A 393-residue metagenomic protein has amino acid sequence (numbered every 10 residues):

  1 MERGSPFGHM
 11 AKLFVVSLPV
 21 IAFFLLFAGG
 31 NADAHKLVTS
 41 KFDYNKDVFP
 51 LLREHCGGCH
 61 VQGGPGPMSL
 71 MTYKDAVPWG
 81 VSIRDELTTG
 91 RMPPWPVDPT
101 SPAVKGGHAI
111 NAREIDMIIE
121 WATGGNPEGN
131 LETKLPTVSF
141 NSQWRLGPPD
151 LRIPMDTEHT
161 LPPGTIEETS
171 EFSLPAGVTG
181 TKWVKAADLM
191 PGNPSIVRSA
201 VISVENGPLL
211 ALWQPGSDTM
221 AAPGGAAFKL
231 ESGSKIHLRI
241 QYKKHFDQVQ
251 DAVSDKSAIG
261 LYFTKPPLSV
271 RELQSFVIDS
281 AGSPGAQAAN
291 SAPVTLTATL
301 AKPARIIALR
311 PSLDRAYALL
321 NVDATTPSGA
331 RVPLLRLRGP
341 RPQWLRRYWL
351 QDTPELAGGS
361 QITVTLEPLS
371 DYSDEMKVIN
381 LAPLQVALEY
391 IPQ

Functional and structural regions predicted by a protein language model:
M1-A11: N-terminal secretory signal peptides that target proteins for export/translocation
R3, I21-A22, T72: N-terminal leader/targeting segments
P6-G8, L18, D33, K41 (+1 more regions): Compositionally biased regions
F14-F27: Bacterial N-terminal signal peptides
F27-K182, A186, M190-N193, G233-K244: Aromatic- and Gly/Pro-enriched helix-to-coil junctions and flexible linker segments
N141, L146-G358, T363-Q393: His-enriched metal-coordination microenvironments in redox/metal-binding proteins
